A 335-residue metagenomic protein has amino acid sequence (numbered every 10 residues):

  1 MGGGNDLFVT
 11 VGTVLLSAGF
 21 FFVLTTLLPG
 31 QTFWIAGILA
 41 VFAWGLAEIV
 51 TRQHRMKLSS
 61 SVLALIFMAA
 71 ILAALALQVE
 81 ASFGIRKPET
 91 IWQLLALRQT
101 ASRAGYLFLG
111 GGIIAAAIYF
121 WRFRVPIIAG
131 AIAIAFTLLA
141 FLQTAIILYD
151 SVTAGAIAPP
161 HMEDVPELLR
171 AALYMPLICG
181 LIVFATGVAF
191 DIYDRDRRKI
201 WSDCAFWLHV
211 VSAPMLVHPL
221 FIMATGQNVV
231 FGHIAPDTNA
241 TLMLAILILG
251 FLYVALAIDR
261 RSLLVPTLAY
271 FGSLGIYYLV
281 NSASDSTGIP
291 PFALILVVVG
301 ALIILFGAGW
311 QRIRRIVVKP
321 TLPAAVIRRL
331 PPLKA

Functional and structural regions predicted by a protein language model:
M1-A335: Alpha-helical multi-pass membrane segments and their bilayer interfacial helix-loop junctions
